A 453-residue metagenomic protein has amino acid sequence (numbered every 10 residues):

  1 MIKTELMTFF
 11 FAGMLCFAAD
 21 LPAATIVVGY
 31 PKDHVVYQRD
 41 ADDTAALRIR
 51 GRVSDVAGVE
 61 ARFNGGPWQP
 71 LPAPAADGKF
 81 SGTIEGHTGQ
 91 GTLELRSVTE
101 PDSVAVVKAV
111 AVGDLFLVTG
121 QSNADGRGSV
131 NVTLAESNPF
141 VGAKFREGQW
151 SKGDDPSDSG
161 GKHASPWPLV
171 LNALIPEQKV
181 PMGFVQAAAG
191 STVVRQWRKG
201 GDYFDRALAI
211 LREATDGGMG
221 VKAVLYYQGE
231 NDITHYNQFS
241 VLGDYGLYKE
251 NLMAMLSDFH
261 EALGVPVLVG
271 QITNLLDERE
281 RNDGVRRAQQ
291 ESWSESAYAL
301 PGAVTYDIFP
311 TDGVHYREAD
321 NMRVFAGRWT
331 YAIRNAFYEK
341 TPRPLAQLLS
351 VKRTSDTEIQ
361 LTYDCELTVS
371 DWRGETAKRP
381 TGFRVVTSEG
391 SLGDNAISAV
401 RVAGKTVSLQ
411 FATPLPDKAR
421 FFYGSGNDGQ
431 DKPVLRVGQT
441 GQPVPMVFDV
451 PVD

Functional and structural regions predicted by a protein language model:
M1-F9: Bacterial N-terminal signal peptides that target proteins for export
T8-F17: Bacterial N-terminal signal peptides
F17-A23: Sec/Tat signal peptide C-region and signal peptidase I cleavage site
A23-D453: Cell-envelope and extracellular/periplasmic
